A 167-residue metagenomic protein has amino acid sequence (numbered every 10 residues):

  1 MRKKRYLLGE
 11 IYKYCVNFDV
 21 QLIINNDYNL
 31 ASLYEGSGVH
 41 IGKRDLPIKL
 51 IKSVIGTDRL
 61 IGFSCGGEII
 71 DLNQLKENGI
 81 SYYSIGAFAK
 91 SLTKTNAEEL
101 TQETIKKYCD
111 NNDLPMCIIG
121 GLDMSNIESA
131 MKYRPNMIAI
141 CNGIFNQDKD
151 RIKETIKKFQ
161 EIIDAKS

Functional and structural regions predicted by a protein language model:
R2-Y12, V16-Y28, S32-Y34, G38 (+2 more regions): Conserved alpha/beta-domain cores
K4-I23, I51-G66, E98-M124, K158-S167: Alpha-helix-loop-beta-strand connector modules within alpha/beta enzyme cores
G9-E10, L30, A87-F88, C109 (+1 more regions): Generic signal for short, ordered secondary-structure residues within or immediately flanking folded domains
Y14, Y34, D58, F88-S91 (+1 more regions): A near-ubiquitous, low-amplitude feature marking generic local secondary-structure context
L22-S37, G67-S81, N111-N112, M116-I118 (+2 more regions): Catalytic cores of alpha/beta
Y34-G36, I41, F63-K106, D110 (+2 more regions): Glycine/Thr-rich beta-alpha phosphate-binding loop at enzyme active sites
K43-L50, S84-N96, S129-I162: Glycine-rich phosphate-binding active-site loops on the catalytic face of alpha/beta enzymes
L46-I55, K76: Short, charged N-terminal helix-start/capping segments
